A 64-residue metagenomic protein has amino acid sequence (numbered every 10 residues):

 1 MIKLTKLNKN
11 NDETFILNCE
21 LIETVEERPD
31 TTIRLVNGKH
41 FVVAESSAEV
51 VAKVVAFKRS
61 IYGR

Functional and structural regions predicted by a protein language model:
M1-R64: Eukaryotic intrinsically disordered, low-complexity regulatory linkers and tails enriched in Ser/Thr/Pro
